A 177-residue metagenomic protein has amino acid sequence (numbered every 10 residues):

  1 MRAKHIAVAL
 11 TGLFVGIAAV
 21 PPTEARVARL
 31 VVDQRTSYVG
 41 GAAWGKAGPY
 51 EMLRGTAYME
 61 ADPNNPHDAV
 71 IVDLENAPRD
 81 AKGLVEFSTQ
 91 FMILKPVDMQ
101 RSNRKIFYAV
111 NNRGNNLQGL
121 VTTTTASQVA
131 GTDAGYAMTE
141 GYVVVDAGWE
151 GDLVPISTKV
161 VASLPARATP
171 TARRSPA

Functional and structural regions predicted by a protein language model:
M1-H5: Positively charged n-region of N-terminal signal peptides that target proteins for export
V8-A18: Bacterial N-terminal signal peptides
I17-R26: Bacterial Sec-dependent signal peptides at the C-terminal "C-region" and cleavage site
A25-A177: Catalytic-loop region of hydrolases
